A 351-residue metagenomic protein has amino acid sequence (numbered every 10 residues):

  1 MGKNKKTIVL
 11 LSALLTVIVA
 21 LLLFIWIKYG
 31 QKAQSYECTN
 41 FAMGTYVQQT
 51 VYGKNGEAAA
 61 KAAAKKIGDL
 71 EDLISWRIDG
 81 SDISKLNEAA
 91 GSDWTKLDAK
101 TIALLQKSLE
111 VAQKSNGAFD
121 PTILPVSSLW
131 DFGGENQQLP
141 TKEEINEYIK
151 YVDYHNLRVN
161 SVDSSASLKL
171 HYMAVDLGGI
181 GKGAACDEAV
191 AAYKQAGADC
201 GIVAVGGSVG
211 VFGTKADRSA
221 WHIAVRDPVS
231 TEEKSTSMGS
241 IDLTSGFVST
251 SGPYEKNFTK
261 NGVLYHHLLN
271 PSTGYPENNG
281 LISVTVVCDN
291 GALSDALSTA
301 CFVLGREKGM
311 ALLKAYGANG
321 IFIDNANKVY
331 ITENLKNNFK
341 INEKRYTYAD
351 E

Functional and structural regions predicted by a protein language model:
G2-E351: Mature catalytic core of soluble alpha/beta enzymes
